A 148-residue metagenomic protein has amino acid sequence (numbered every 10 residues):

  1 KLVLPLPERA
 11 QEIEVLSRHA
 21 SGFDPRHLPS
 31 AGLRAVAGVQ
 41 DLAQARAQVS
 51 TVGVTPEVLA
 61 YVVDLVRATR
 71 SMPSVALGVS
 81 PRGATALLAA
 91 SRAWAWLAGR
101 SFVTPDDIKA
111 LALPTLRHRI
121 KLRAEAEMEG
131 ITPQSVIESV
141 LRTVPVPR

Functional and structural regions predicted by a protein language model:
K1-D64: Conserved AAA+ ATPase core "coupling" helix
A60, T69-R148: C-terminal engagement/docking regions of AAA+ P-loop ATPases
